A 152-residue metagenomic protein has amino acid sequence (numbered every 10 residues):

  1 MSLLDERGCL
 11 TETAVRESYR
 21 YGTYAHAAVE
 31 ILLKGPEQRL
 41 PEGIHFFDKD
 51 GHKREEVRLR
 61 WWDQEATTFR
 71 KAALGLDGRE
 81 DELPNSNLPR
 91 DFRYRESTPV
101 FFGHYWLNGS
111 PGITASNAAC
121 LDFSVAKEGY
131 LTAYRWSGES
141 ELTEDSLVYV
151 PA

Functional and structural regions predicted by a protein language model:
M1-P89: Active-site-proximal loop/helix segment associated with metal-binding centers of metalloenzymes
P89, G103-L107: Extended, compositionally biased non-globular segments
P89, S97-T98: Acidic/histidine-rich
Y94: A C-terminal functional module that forms or caps the active site or interfaces directly with catalytic machinery
V100-G103, A119-L121: Active-site neighborhood of phospho(di)ester-bond hydrolases with catalytic His/Asp-centered motifs
W106-P111, A126-Y130: Active-site environment of divalent metal-dependent phosphoester hydrolases
A118-A152: Binuclear metal-dependent phosphoesterase catalytic core
